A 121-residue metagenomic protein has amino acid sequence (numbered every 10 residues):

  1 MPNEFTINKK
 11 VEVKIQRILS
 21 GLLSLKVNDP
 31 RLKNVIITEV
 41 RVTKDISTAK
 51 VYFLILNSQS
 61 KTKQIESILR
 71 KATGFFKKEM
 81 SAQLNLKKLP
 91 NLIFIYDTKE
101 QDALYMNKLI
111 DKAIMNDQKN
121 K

Functional and structural regions predicted by a protein language model:
M1-T48, L54-K121: Charge-rich, low-complexity N-terminal segments
